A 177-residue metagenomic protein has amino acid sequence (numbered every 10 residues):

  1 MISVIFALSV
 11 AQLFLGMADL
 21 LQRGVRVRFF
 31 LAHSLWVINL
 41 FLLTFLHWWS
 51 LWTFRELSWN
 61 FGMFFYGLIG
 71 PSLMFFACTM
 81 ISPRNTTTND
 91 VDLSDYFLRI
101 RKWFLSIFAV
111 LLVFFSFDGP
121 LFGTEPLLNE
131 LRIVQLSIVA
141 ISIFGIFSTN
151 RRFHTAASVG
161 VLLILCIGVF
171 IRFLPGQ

Functional and structural regions predicted by a protein language model:
M1-S9, G176-Q177: Hydrophobic transmembrane alpha-helical segments in integral membrane proteins
M1-V4, L57-F75: Alpha-helical transmembrane segments
D19-H33, R55-W59, T87-F97, I146-A157: Membrane-interface helix-boundary motifs at transmembrane edges
L31-F54: A generic, lipid-embedded transmembrane alpha helix
L35-W36, T155-I167: Central hydrophobic cores of alpha-helical transmembrane segments in multi-pass integral membrane proteins
G67-L136: Membrane-proximal helix-loop-helix units in multi-pass membrane proteins
F114-F115, S137-G145, L162-L165: Hydrophobic, membrane-inserted alpha-helices
I167-Q177: Juxtamembrane boundary at the C-terminal end of a transmembrane helix
